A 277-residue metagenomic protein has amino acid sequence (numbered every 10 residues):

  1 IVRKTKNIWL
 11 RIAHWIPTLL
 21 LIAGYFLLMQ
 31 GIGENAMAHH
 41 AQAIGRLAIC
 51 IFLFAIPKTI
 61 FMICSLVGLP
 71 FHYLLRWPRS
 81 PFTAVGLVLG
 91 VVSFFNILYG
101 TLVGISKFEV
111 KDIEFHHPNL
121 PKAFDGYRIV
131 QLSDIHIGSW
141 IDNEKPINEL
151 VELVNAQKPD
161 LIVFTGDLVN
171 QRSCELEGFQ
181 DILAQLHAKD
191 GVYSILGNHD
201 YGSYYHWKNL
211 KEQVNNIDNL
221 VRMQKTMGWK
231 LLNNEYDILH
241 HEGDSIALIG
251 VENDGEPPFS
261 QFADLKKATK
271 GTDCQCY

Functional and structural regions predicted by a protein language model:
I1-S106: Non-catalytic terminal accessory segments
L47, I60, F108, I147 (+1 more regions): A structural signal for well-ordered alpha-helical scaffolds and beta->alpha junctions
I51, E114-N119, E235, E252: Short, well-ordered turn and helix-capping elements at secondary-structure junctions
L69-H72, R76, F115, E152 (+1 more regions): Short amphipathic alpha-helical coupling elements at transmembrane boundaries
S93-N119, S139-K145: Hydrophobic alpha-helical transmembrane segments in integral membrane proteins
K122-Y277: Soluble catalytic domains of enzymes that build or remodel membrane lipids, polysaccharides, and related
